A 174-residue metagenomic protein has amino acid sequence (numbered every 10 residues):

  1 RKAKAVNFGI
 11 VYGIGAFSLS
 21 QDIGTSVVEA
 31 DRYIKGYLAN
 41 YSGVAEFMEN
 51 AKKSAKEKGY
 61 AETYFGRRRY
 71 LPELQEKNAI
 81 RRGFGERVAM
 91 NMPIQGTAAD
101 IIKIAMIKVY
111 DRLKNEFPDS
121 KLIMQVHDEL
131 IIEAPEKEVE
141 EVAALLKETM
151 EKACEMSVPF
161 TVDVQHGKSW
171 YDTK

Functional and structural regions predicted by a protein language model:
R1-K174: Conserved catalytic core of nucleotide polymerization and phosphodiester-bond processing enzymes
